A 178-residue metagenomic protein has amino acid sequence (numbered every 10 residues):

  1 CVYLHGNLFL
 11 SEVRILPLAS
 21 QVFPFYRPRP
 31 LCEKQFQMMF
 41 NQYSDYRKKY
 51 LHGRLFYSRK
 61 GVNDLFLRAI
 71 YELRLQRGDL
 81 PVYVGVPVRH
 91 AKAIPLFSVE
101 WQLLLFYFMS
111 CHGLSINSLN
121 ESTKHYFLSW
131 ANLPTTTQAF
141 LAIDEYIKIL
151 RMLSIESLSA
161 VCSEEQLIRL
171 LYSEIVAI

Functional and structural regions predicted by a protein language model:
C1-I178: Non-catalytic C-terminal interaction segments of nucleic acid-processing enzymes
